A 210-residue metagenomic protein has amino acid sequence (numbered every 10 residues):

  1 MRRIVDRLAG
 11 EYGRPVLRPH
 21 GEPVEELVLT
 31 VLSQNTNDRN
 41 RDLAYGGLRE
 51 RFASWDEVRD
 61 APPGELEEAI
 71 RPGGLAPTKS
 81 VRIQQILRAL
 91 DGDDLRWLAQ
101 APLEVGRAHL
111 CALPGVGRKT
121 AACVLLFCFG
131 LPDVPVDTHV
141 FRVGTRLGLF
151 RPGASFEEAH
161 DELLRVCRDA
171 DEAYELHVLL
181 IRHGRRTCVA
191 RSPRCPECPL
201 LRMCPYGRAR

Functional and structural regions predicted by a protein language model:
M1-R210: Catalytic cores of DNA base-excision repair glycosylases
